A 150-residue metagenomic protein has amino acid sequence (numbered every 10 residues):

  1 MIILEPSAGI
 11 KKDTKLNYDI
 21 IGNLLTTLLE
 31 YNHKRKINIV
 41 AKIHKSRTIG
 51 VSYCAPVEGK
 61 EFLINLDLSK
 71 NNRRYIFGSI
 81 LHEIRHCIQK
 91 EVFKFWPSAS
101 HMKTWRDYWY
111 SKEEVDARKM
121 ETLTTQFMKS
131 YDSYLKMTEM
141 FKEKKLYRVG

Functional and structural regions predicted by a protein language model:
M1-D13, N32, I39-R47: Hydrophobic or amphipathic, alpha-helical segments that drive membrane association/targeting
D13-K36: Zn2+-dependent metallopeptidase catalytic core
L24-T27, E83, M140: Charge-rich, solvent-exposed alpha-helical interaction surfaces
K42-R74, K90: Active-site scaffold of zinc-dependent metalloenzymes
R74-Y75, K90-K119: Post-HEXXH active-site segment of zinc metalloproteases
G78-E91: Active-site recognition of the HExxH zinc-binding catalytic motif
I88-A99, Q126-Y134: Substrate-binding/catalytic groove segments of enzymes that remodel or degrade extracellular structural polymers
Y110, K119-G150: Long, well-structured alpha-helical subdomains associated with metal-dependent extracellular/ecto-lumenal hydrolases
